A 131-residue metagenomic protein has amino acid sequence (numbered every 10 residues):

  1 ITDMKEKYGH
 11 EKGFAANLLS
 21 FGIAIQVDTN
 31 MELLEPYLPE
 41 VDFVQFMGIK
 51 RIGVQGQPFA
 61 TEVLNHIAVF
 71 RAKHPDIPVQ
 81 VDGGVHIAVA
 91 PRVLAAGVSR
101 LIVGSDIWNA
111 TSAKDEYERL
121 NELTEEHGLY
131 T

Functional and structural regions predicted by a protein language model:
I1-K73, P78: Conserved anion-binding
A24, G83, A110: Active-site-adjacent beta-strand anchor residues
D28-E40, G84-L101: Catalytic cores of alpha/beta
L33, A90, S112-A113, R119: Short Asp/Glu-rich motifs
V44, F70, D82, V93 (+2 more regions): Conserved, mostly hydrophobic/aromatic
Q45-G56, A96-Y117: Glycine-rich phosphate-binding active-site loops on the catalytic face of alpha/beta enzymes
V63-H74, I102, A113-L120: Extended, non-catalytic scaffold segments that flank or surround catalytic motifs
E122-T131: Generic C-terminal helix-cap and adjacent flexible tail
